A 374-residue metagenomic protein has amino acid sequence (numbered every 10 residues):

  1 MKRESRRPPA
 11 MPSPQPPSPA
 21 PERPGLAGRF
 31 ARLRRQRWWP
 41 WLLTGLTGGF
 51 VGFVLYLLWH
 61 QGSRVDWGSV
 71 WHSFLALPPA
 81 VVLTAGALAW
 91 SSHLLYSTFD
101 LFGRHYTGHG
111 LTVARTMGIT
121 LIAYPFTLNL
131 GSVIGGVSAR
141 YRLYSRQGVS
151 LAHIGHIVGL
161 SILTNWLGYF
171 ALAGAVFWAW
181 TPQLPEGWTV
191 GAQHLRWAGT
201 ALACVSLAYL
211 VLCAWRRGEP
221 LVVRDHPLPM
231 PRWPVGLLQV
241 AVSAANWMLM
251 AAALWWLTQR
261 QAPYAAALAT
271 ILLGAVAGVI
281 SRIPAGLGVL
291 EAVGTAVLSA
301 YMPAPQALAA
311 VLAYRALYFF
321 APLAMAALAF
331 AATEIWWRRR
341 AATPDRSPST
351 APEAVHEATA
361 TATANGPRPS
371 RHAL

Functional and structural regions predicted by a protein language model:
K2-L121, Y169, W178-V279, A304 (+2 more regions): Predominantly cytoplasmic-facing regulatory/coupling regions of multi-pass membrane proteins
F102, I134-R146, A175, P284-A300 (+1 more regions): Re-entrant/interfacial helical elements at transmembrane boundaries that shape and gate the permeation pathway
A114-G118, S132, V137, R146-L163 (+1 more regions): Membrane-interface alpha-helices at helix entry/exit sites of multi-pass transporters
A123-G131, L272-E291: Transmembrane alpha-helix interface/packing and boundary motifs in multi-pass membrane proteins, characterized by
Y124-I134, I162-G174: Mid-bilayer segments of alpha-helical transmembrane spans in multi-pass integral membrane proteins that mediate
P125, L160-L163, V276, A316: Transmembrane alpha-helical cores of Major Facilitator Superfamily
L143-H153, A269-T270, G274, A292-A307: Interfacial segments of multi-pass membrane proteins
